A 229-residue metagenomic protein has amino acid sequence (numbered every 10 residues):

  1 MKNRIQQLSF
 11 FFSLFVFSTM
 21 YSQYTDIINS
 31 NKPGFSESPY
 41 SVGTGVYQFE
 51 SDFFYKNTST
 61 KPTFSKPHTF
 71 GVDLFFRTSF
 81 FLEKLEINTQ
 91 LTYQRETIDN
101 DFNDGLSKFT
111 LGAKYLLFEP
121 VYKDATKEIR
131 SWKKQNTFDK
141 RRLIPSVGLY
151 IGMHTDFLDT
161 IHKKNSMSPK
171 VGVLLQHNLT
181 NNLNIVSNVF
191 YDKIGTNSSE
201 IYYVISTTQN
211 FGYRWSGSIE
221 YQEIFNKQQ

Functional and structural regions predicted by a protein language model:
M1-I28: Bacterial Sec-dependent N-terminal signal peptides
Q23-Q229: Transmembrane beta-barrel domains of Gram-negative outer membranes and organellar outer membranes
